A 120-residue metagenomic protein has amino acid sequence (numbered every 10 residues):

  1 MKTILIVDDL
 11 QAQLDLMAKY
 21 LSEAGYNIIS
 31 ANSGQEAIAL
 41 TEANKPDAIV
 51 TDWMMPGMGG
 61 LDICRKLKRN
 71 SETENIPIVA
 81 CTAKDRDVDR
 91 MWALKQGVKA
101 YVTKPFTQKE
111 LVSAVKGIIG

Functional and structural regions predicted by a protein language model:
Q11-I29: Two-component/phosphorelay signaling modules centered on CheY-like receiver
A31-Q35, R90: Conserved Asp/Asn-Gly motif in the active-site loop of CheY-like receiver
N44-V50: Active-site beta3 strand of CheY-like receiver
M55: Receiver (REC) domain active-site loop signature in two-component systems and cognate sites in sensor histidine kinases
F106-V115: C-terminal output helix
